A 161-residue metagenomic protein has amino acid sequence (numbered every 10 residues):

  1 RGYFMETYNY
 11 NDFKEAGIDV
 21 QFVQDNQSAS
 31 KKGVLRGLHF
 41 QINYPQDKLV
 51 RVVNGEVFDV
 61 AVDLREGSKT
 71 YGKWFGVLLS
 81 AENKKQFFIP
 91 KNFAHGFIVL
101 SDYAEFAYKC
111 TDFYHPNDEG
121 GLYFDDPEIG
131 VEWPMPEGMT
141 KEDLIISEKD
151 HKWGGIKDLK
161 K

Functional and structural regions predicted by a protein language model:
R1-E82, S101-Y103, C110-K161: Non-catalytic, conserved peripheral segments adjacent to functional cores
F87, H95-L100, Y108: Short beta-strand His + acidic residue motifs that chelate non-heme Fe in jelly-roll/DSBH and cupin folds
